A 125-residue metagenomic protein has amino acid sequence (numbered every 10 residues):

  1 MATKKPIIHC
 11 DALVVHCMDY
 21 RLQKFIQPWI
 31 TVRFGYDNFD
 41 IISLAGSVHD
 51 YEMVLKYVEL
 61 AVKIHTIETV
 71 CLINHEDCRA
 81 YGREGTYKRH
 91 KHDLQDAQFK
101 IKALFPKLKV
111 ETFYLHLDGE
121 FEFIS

Functional and structural regions predicted by a protein language model:
M1-A12, C17-Y20, V32, A45-V54 (+2 more regions): Divalent-metal-activated hydrolytic enzyme cores
R21-F25: Short N-terminal binding/cap micro-motifs at the start of the first secondary-structure element
Q27-F34: Short Gly/aromatic-enriched secondary-structure transition segments
D37-S47: A short beta-strand-loop structural module common to alpha/beta enzyme folds
I73-N74: Ordered, amphipathic secondary-structure segments that act as subunit-interaction surfaces in large macromolecular
